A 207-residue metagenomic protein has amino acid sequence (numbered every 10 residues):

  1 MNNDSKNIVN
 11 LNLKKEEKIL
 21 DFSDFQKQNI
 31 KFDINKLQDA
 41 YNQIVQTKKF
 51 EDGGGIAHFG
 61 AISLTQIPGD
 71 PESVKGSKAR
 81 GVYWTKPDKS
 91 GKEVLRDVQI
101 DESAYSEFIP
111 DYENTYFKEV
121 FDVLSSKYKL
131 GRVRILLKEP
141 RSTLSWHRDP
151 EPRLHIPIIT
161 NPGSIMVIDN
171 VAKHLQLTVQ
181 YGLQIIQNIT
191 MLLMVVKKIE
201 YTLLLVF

Functional and structural regions predicted by a protein language model:
N2-V120: Non-heme Fe(II)/2-oxoglutarate
F25-K27, E151-R153, T202: Intrinsic-disorder/low-complexity, polar/charged segments enriched in Ser/Thr/Lys/Arg/Asp/Glu/Gln
E119-P140: A short glycine-rich, His/Asp/Glu-containing loop-to-beta-strand
G131, P150-P152, I199: Residues that flank catalytic or metal-binding motifs in active/ligand-binding sites
L137, R148-S164, V206: Short, conserved beta-strand element in jelly-roll/cupin
L144-H147, S164-M166, L175, L183-K197: Short beta-strand His + acidic residue motifs that chelate non-heme Fe in jelly-roll/DSBH and cupin folds
L154-P157, Y181-L183, K197-F207: A short hydrophobic beta-strand segment most commonly corresponding to one strand of the jelly-roll/cupin
P157-L177: A short beta-strand-loop-beta hairpin characteristic of the jelly-roll/cupin
